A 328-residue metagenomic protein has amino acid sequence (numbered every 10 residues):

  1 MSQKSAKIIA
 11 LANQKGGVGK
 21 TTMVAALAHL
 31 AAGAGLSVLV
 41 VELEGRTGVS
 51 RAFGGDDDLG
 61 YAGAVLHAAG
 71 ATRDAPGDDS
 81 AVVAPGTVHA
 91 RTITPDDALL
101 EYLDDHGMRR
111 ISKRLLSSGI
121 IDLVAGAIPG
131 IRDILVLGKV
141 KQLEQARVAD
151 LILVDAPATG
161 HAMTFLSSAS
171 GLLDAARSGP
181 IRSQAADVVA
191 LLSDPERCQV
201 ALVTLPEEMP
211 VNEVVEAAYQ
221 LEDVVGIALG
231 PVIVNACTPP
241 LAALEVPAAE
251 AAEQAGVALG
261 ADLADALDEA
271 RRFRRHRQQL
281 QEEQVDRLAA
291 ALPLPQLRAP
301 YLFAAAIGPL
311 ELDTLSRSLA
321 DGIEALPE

Functional and structural regions predicted by a protein language model:
S2-A6: Phosphate-binding P-loop
K7-I9, M23-A26, G33-A34, L39 (+2 more regions): Conserved catalytic-core segment of NTP-binding enzymes
I8-A90, L166-S170: Walker A/P-loop NTP-binding active-site region of P-loop NTPases, recognizing the glycine-rich GxxxxGKT/S
D57, G107, A217-E222, T314-R317: Short, solvent-exposed amphipathic alpha-helical segments in soluble enzyme and RNA/protein-processing domains
D97-L100, L123-G130, L172-P180: Flexible beta-alpha connector loops of hexameric P-loop NTPases
E101, G107-E144: ATP-hydrolysis module of ASCE/P-loop NTPase motor domains, specifically the Walker B Asp-Glu catalytic pair
L103-R110, L244-A251, L310-L319: Short, surface-exposed amphipathic charged segments that create phosphate/polyanion-binding patches used for binding
A291-E328: NTP-binding/hydrolysis catalytic cores, primarily Walker-type P-loop NTPases
